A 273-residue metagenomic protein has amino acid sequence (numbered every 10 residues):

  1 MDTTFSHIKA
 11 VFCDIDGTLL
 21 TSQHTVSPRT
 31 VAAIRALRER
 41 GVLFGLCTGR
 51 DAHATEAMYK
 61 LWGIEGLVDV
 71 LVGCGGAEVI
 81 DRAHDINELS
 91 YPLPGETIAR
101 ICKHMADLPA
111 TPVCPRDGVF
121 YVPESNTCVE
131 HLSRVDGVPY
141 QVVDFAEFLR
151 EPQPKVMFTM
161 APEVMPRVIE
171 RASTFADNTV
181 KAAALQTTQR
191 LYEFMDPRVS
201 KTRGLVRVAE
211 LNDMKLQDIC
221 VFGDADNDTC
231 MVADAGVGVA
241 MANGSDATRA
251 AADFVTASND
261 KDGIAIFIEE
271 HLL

Functional and structural regions predicted by a protein language model:
M1-I15, A32-E39: Non-catalytic pre-domain segments flanking phosphatase-related domains
D2-A10, S27, E193-L273: Mg2+-dependent phosphoryl-transfer enzymes with acidic/Ser/Thr/Gly-rich catalytic loops
I8, V68, P109, Q153-P154 (+2 more regions): Short, well-ordered alpha-helix to beta-strand connector turns
S22-V26: Conserved ATPase-coupling elements of RecA-like P-loop NTPase cores
P28-C128: Active-site phosphate-binding/coordination module
T30, T55-Y59, V168, A172 (+3 more regions): Hydrophobic packing residues within well-ordered alpha-helices of enzyme cores
G41-G45, D69, K155, Q217-D218 (+1 more regions): Short active-site oxyanion
H104-M231: Conserved acidic, metal-coordinating active-site core of Asp-based, Mg2+-dependent phosphoryl-transfer enzymes
